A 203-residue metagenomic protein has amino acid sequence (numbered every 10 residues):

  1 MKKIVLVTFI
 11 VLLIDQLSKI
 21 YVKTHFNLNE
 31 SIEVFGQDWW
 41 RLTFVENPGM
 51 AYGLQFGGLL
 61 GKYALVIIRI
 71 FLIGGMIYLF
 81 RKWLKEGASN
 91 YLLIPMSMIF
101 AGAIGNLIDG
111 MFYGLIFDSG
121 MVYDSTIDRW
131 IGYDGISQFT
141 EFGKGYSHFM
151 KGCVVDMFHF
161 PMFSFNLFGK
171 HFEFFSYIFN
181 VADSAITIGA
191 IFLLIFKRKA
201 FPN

Functional and structural regions predicted by a protein language model:
M1-N203: Alpha-helical transmembrane bundles and membrane-interface segments of multipass inner-membrane proteins
